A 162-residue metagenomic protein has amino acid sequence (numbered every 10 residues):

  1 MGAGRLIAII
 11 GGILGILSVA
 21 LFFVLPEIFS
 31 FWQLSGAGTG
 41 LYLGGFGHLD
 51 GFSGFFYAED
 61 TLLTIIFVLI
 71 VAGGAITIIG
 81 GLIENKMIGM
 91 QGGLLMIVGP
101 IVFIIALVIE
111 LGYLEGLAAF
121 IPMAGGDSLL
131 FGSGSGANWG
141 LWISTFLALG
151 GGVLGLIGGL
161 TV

Functional and structural regions predicted by a protein language model:
M1-V162: Compact integral membrane and secretory-pathway proteins
